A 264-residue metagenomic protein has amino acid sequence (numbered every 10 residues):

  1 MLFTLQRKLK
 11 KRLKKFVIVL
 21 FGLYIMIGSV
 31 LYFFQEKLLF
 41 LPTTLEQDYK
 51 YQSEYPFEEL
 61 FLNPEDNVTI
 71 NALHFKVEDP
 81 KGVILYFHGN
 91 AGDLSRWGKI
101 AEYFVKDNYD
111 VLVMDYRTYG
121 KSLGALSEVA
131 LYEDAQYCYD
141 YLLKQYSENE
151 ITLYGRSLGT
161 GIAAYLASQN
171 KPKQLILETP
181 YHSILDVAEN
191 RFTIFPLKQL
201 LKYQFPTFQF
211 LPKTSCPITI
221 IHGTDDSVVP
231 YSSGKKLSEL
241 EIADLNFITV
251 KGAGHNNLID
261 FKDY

Functional and structural regions predicted by a protein language model:
F16-N63: An N-terminal hydrophobic leader/cap segment in hydrolases
E65-Q145, R156, T160, A167: Membrane-embedded segments
I100, T207, C216, P230-E239: Short alpha-helix in the alpha/beta-hydrolase fold that links the catalytic acid
C138-I194: Primarily recognizes the serine-hydrolase "nucleophile elbow" in alpha/beta-hydrolase and SGNH/GDSL folds
P180-C216: Mobile cap/lid helix-loop segments that gate and shape the active-site cleft of serine hydrolases
K213-S215, T219-D226: Short beta-strand/loop motif that positions the catalytic acidic residue of the alpha/beta-hydrolase fold
T224-V229, H255-N257: Acidic catalytic loop of the alpha/beta-hydrolase fold
A253-D263: Catalytic histidine-centered segment of alpha/beta-hydrolase-like enzymes
